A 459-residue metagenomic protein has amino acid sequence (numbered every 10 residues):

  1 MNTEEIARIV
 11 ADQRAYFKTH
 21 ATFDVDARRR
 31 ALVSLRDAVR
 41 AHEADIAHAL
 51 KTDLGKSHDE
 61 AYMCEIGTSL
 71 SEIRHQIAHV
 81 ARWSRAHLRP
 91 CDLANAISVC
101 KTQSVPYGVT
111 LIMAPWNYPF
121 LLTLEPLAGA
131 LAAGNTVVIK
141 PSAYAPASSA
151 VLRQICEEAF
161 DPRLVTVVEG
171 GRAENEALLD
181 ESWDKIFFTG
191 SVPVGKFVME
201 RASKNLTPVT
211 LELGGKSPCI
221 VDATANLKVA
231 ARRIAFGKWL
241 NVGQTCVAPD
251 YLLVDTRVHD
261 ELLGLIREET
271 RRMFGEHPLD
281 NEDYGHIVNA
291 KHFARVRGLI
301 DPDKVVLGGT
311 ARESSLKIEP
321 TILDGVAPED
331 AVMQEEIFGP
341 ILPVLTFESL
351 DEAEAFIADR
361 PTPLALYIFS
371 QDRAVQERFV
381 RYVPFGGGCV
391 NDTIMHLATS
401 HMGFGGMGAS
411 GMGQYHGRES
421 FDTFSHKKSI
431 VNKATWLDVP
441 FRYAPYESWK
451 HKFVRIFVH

Functional and structural regions predicted by a protein language model:
M1-K101: N-terminal Rossmann-like NAD(P)+-binding subdomain of aldehyde/semialdehyde dehydrogenases
I6, V25, E43, L227 (+3 more regions): Residues at or immediately preceding the N-termini of alpha-helices
F17, A21, R36-V39, E43 (+13 more regions): Structural signal for hydrophobic packing residues in well-ordered secondary-structure cores of soluble enzyme domains
R28, I73, G134, V165 (+7 more regions): Residue-level signal for inorganic ion chemistry
C91-V229, F347: Rossmann-like NAD(P) dinucleotide-binding subdomain of oxidoreductase/dehydrogenase enzymes
P126, L152, V198, I266 (+2 more regions): Aromatic/hydrophobic pocket-lining residues that form π-stacking "cages" and hydrophobic walls in ligand
F160, P193-A327, L350, V390 (+2 more regions): ALDH superfamily catalytic-core signature
I220, R271, K317-H459: Conserved C-terminal structural/oligomerization subdomain of aldehyde/semialdehyde dehydrogenase
